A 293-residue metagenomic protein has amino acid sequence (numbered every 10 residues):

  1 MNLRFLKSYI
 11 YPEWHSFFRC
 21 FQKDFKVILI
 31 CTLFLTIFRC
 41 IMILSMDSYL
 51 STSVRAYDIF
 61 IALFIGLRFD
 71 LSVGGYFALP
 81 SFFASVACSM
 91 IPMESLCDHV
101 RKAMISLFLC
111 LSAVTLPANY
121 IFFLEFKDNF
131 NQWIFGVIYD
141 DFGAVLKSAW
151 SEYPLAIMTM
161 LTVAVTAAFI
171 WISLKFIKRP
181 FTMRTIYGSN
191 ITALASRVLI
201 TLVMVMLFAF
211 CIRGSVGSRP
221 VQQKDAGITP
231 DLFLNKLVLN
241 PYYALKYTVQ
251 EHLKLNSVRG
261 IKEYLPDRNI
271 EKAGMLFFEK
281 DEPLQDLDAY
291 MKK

Functional and structural regions predicted by a protein language model:
F5, Y9-P12, S16-L255: Transmembrane and membrane-interface helices of multi-pass, inner-membrane envelope-modifying transferases
V238-K293: Membrane/wall-proximal cationic-aromatic binding patches
